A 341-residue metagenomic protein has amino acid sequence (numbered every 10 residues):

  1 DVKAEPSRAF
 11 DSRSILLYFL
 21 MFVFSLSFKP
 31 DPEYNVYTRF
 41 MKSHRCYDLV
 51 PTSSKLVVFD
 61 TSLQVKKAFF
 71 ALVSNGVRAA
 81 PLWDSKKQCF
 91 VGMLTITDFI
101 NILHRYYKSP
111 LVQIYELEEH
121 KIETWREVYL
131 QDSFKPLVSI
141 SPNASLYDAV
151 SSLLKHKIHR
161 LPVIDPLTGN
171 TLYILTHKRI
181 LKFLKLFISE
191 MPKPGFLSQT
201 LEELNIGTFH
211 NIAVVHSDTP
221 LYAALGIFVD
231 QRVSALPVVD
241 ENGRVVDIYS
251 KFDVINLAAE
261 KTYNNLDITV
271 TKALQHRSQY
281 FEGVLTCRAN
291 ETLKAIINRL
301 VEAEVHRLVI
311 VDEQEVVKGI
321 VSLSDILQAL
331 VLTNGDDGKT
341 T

Functional and structural regions predicted by a protein language model:
D1-T341: Tandem CBS (Cystathionine beta-synthase) repeat/Bateman regulatory domains
